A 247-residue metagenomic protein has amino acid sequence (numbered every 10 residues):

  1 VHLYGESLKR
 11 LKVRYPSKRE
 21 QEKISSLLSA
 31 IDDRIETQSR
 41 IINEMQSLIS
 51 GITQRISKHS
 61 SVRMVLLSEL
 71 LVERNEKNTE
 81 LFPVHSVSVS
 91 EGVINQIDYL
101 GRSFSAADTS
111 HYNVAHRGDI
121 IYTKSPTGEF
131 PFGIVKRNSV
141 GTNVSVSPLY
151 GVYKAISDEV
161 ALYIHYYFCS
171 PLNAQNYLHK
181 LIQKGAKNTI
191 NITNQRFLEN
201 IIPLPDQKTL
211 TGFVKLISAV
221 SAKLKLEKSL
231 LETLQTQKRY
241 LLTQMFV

Functional and structural regions predicted by a protein language model:
V1-R19, N143-L149, Q183-K208: A short glycine-rich beta-alpha junction/loop motif
H2-G5, R117-L172, T193: A short beta-sheet element
K18, S47-G51, R55-T79: Non-catalytic DNA-recognition/assembly elements of restriction-modification systems
K23-I35, T53-R55, F213-L224, F246: Hydrophobic structural patches
L70-A107, S139, V146: DNA target-recognition patches
